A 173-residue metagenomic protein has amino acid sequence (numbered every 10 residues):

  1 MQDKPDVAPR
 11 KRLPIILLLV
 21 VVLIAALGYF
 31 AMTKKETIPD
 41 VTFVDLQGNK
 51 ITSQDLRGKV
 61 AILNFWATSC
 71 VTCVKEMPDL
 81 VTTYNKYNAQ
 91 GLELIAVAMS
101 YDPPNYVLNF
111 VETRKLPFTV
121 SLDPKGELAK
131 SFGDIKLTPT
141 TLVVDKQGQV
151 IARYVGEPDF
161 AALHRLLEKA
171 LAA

Functional and structural regions predicted by a protein language model:
M1-V44: N-terminal targeting signals for export/organelle localization
I38-P39, A61, T138-P139: Short loop/turn microsegments at loop-to-beta-strand junctions
D40-V60: Short extracytoplasmic/periplasmic juxtamembrane "stem" segments immediately C-terminal to an N-terminal membrane anchor
S53-V71, L94: Short active-site neighborhood of thiol/selenol oxidoreductases, capturing the structured segment around
R57-G58, A89, P117: Active-site acidic short loop of glycosyltransferases
V74-R114, P124-S131: Structural microenvironment flanking redox-active thiols in thiol-disulfide oxidoreductases
N109-P117, P124-K169: Thiol/disulfide oxidoreductase modules built on the thioredoxin-like
